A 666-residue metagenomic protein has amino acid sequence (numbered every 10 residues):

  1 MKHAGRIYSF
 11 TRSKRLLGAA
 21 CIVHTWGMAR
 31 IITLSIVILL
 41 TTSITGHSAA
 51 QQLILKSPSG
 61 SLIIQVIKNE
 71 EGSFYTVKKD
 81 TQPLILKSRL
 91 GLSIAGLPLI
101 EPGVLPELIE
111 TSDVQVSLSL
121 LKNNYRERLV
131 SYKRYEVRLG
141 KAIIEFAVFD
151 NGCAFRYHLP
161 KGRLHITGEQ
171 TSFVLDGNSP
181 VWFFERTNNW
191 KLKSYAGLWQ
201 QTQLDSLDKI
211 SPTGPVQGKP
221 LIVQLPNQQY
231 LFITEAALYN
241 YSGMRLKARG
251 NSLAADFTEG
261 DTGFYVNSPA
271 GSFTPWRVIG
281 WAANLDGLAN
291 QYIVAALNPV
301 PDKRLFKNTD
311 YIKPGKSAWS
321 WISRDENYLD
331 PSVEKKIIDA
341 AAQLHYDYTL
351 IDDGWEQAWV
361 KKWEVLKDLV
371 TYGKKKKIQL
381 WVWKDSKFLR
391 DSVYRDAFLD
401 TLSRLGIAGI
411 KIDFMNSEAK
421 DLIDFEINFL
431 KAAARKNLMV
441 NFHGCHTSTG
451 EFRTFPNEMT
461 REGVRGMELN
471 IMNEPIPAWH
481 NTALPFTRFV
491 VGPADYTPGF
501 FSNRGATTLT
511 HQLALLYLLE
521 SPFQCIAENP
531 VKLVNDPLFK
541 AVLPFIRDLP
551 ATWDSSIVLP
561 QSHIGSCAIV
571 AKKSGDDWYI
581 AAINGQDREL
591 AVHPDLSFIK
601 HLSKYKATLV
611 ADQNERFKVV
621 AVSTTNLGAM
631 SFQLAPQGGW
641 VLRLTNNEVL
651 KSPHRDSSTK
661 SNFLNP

Functional and structural regions predicted by a protein language model:
T33-S43: Bacterial N-terminal signal peptides
Q52-N298, R616-F617: N-terminal accessory beta-strand-rich subdomains and adjacent acidic, glycine-rich linkers that precede catalytic cores
G271-L344, Y348: An acidic-aromatic substrate-binding cleft motif
D353-T508: Aromatic- and carboxylate-enriched substrate-binding clefts and catalytic-loop regions of carbohydrate-active enzymes
V531-Y579, I583, E615-A621, S658-F663: Glycan-recognition and catalytic regions of carbohydrate-active enzymes
H563-H601, W640-R643: Carbohydrate-binding surface patches
S623-D656: C-terminal beta-strand-rich structural cap/linker in extracellular carbohydrate-active enzymes
